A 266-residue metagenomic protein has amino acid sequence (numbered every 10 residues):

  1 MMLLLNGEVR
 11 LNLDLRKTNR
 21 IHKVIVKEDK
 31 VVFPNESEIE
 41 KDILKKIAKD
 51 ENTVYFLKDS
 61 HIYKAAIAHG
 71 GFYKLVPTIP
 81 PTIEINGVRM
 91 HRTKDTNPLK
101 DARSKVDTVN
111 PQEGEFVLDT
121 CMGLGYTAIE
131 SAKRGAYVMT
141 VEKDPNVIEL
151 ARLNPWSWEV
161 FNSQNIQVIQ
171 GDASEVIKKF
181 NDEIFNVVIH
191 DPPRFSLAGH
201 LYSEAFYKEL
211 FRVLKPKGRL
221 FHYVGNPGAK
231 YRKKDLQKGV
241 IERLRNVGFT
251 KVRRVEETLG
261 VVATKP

Functional and structural regions predicted by a protein language model:
M1-P77: N-terminal auxiliary segments of SAM/dcSAM-dependent transferases
T96-G114: Conserved alpha-helix/loop element of class I SAM-dependent methyltransferases that forms part of the SAM/SAH-binding
Q112-G123, M139: Conserved class I S-adenosyl-L-methionine
L124-A136: Conserved SAM-binding loop of SAM-dependent methyltransferases across substrates and taxa, primarily the Class I
K143-D182: S-adenosyl-L-methionine
Y202-P216: A short glycine-rich, Lys/Arg-flanked "PGG" loop and its adjoining helix->strand segment in the class I
K217-G225: Conserved beta-strand signature within the Rossmann-like core of class I S-adenosyl-L-methionine
G228-P266: Class I S-adenosyl-L-methionine
